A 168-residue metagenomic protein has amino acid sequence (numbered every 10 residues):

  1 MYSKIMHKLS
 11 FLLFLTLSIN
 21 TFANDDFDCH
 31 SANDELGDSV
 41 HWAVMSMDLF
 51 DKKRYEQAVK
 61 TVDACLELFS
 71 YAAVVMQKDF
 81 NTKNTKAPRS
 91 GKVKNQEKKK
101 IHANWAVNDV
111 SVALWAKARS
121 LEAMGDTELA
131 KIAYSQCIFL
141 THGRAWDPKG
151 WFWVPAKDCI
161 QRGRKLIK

Functional and structural regions predicted by a protein language model:
G37, H102-D109, W151-P155, C159: Structural signature of alpha-solenoid helical repeat junctions
W42, V107-D109, L114: TPR repeat positional signature
F69-A72, M76, L140-P148: Alpha-helical junction/boundary sensor with strong preference for TPR arrays
A73-W105: Acidic, Ser/Thr- and Gly/Pro-rich intrinsically disordered linkers and low-complexity segments that flank or connect
